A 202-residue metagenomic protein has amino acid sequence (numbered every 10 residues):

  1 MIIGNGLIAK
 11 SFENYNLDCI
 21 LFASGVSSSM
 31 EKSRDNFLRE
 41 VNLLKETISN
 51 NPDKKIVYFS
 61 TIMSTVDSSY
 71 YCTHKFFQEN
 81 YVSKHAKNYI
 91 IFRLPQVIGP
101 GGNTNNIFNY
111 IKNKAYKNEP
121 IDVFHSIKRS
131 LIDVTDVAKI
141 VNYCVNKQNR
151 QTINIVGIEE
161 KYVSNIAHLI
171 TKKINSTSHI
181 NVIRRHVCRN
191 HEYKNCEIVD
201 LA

Functional and structural regions predicted by a protein language model:
M1-Y15: N-terminal Rossmann NAD(P)H-binding glycine-rich loop of SDR-like oxidoreductase domains
E13-D53, Y58-D67: NAD(P)H-binding glycine-rich loop region in Rossmannoid oxidoreductase-like domains and their noncatalytic homologs
F22, I56-S60, I90-R93, S130 (+1 more regions): Structural signature of the Rossmann-like NAD(P)-dependent dehydrogenase/reductase core
S24-S29, I62-T65, V97, K128-R129 (+1 more regions): Short, solvent-exposed loop/turn segments at secondary-structure junctions
D35-E46, F59-N103: Catalytic helix-loop patch of NAD(P)-dependent Rossmann-fold dehydrogenases
N80-R129, V134-D136: NAD(P)-dependent short-chain dehydrogenase/reductase
V137-V141, I155, I166, N195-A202: Non-catalytic, hydrophobic alpha-helical segments
K147-H191: Mid/C-terminal beta-alpha module of Rossmann-like enzyme folds, strongest in SDR-family dehydrogenases/epimerases
